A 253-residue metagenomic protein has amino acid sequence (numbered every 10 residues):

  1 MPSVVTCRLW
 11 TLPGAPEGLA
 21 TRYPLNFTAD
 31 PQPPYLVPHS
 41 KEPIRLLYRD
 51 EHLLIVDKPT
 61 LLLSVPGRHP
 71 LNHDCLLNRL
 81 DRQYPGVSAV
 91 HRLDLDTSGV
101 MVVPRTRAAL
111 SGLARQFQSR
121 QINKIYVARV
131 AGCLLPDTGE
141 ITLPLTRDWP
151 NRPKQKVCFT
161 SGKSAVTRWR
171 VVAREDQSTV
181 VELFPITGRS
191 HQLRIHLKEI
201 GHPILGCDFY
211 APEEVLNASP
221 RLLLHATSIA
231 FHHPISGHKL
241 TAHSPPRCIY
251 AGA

Functional and structural regions predicted by a protein language model:
P2-V166, A173-D176, L223, P245-G252: RNA pseudouridine synthases
P70-H73, T146-W149, D176-F231, P246: Pseudouridine synthase
T97, T167, T179, T187-S190 (+1 more regions): Ser/Thr-centric signal marking residues that sit in or immediately flank functional binding/regulatory motifs
R174, P234-I235: Flexible loop/coil segments at beta-strand boundaries within sensory signal-transduction domains
E199, G252-A253: Motif-centric detector for short Cys/His coordination patterns
